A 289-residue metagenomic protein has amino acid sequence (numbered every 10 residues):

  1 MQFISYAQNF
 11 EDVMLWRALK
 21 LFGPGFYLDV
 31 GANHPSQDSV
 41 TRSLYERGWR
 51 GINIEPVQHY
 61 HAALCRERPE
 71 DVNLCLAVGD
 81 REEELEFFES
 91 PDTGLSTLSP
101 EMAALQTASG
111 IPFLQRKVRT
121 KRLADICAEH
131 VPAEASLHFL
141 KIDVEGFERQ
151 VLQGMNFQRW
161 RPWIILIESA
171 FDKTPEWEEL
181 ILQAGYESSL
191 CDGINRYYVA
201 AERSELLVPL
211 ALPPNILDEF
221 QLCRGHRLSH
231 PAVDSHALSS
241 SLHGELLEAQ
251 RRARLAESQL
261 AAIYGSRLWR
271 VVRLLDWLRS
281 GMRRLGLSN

Functional and structural regions predicted by a protein language model:
M1-P24, H34-S36: Class I SAM-dependent methyltransferase Rossmann-like catalytic core, especially the SAM/SAH-binding loop
S5-F10, L114-K121, G146: Conserved phosphate-coordination/catalytic loops
L19-L28, Q37-R50, Y60, P69-D71 (+1 more regions): Conserved acidic-Pro-Pro-aromatic motif
G31, E55, D143: Conserved S-adenosyl-L-methionine
I54-P56, A77: Conserved acidic E/D residue at the C-terminus of a beta-strand in Rossmann-like folds
L64-C65: Conserved SAM-binding loop
L74, G79-K121, H130-P132, L207-H226: Glycine-rich adenosyl-binding loop in Rossmann-like folds that engage adenosine-containing cofactors
A211-N289: Boundary detector for helix-to-coil junctions that initiate low-complexity/charged tails
